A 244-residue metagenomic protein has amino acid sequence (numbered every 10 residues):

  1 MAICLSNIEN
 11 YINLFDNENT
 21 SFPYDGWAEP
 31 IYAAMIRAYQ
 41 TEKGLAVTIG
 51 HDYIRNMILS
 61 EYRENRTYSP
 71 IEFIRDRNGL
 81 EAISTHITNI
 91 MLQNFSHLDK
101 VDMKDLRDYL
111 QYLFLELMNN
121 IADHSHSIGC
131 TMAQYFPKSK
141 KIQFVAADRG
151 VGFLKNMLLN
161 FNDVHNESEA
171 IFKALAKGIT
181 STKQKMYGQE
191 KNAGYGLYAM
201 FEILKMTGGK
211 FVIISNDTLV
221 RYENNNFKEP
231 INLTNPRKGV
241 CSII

Functional and structural regions predicted by a protein language model:
M1-N17, F161, H165, K173-I244: Flexible, glycine-/charge-rich segments associated with ATP-binding catalytic modules
M1-R63: Amphipathic alpha-helical interaction surfaces in cytosolic regulatory modules
G26-W27, M91-L115: Conserved short strand/loop->alpha-helix "switch" segment adjacent to the catalytic nucleotide/phosphoryl-transfer site
R37-Y39, K104-K138, Y198-L204: Conserved ATP-binding N-box helix of the HATPase_c
P70-V101, F161-K183, E202: Helix-loop-beta hinge of the Bergerat
K140-F144, V240: Short beta-strand element(s) in the Bergerat
D148: Acidic ATP/Mg2+-coordinating residue in the GHKL
V151: Glycine-rich G1-box
